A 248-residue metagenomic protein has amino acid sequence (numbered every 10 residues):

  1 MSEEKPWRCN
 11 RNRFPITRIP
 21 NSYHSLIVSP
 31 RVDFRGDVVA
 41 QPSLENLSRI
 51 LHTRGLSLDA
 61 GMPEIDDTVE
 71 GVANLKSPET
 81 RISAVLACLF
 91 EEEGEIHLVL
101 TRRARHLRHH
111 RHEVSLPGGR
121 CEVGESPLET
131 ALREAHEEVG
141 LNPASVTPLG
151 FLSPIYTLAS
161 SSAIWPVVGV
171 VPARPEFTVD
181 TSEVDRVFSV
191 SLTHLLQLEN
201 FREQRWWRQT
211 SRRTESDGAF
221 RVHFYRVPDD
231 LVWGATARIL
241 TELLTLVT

Functional and structural regions predicted by a protein language model:
E3-E4: Short amphipathic, helix-prone segments within low-complexity/disordered or flexible regions
W7-S115, R120-R174, T193, R212-T248: N-terminal leader/linker segments that precede catalytic domains of diphosphate-processing enzymes
V179-R213, D217-P228: NUDIX/MutT-family hydrolases
